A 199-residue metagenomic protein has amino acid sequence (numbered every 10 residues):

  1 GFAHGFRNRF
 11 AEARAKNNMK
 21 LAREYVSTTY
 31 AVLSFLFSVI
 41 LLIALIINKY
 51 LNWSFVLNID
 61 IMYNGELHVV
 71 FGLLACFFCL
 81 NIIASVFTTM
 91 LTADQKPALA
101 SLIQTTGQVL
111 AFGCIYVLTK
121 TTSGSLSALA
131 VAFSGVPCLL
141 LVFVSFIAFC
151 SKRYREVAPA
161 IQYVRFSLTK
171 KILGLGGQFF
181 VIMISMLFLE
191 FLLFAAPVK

Functional and structural regions predicted by a protein language model:
G1-F35, F55-L57, T92-L99, A160-I161: Transmembrane-helix boundary and interhelical linker motifs in polytopic inner-membrane proteins
G1-R14, L33-I40, F78-A84, L140-F143 (+2 more regions): Small-residue-rich midsections of specific transmembrane alpha-helices
N17-S27, S38-A75, T121-V131: Membrane-interface helix-capping segments at transmembrane helix termini in multi-pass transporters
L33, F37, V70-L74, F78 (+5 more regions): Residue-level signature of transmembrane alpha-helical cores of multipass secondary-active transporters and flippases
I46-K49, I59-A84, S101, L110-G113 (+2 more regions): Alpha-helical transmembrane segments of multi-pass membrane proteins
W53-I59, T119-S123, F180, L187-K199: Helix-terminus/linker motif at the lipid-water interface of multi-pass membrane proteins
D94-A98, T106-V142, F146-Y154: Membrane-interface helix-loop junctions in multi-pass transport and translocation proteins
L126-A130, S145-F191: Interhelical loop/hinge segments that connect adjacent transmembrane helices in multipass membrane
